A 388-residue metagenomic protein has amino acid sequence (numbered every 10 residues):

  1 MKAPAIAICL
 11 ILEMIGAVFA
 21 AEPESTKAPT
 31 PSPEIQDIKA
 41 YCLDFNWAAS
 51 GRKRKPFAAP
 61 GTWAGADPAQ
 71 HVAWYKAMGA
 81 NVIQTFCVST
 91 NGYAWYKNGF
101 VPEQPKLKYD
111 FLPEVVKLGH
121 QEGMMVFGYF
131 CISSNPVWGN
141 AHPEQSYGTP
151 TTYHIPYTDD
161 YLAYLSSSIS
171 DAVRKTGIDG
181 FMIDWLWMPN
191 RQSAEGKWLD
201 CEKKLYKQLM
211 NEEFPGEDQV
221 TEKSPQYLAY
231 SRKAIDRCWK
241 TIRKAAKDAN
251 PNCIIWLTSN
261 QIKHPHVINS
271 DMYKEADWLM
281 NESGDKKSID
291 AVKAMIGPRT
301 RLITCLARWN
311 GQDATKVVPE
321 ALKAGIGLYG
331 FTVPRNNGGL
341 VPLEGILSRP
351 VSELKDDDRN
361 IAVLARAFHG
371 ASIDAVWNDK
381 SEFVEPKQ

Functional and structural regions predicted by a protein language model:
A7-A17: Bacterial N-terminal signal peptides
G51, A59-A64, L112, M125-T176 (+1 more regions): Active-site-adjacent "subsite" loops/lids of carbohydrate-active enzymes
F57-M78, G99-E122, A163, R237-K240: Aromatic- and glycine-enriched glycan-recognition loops and surfaces that form the carbohydrate-binding subsites
A59-K76, D160-A172, Q261-S270, Q312-E320: Short, acidic/polar
G65-N91, K175, E320, A324-L328: Catalytic domains of carbohydrate-active enzymes, especially glycoside hydrolases
K76-Y109, S134-H142, S146-P150: Aromatic-lined carbohydrate-binding/catalytic grooves of carbohydrate-active enzymes
W138, H142-S146, N190-R191, I235 (+3 more regions): Substrate-binding cleft/loops of secretory-pathway carbohydrate-active enzymes
S288-I289, T304-E385: Substrate-binding cleft of secreted/luminal carbohydrate-active enzymes
